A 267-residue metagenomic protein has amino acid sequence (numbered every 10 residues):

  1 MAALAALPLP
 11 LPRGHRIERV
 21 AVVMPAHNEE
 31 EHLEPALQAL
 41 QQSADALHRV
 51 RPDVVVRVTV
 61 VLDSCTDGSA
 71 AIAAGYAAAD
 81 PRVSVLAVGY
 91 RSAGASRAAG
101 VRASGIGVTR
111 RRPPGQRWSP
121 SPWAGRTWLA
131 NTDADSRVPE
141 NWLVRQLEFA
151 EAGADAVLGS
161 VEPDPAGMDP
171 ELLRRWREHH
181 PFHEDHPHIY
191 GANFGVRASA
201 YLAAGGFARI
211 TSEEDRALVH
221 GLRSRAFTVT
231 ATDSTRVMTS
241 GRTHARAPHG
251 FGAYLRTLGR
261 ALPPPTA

Functional and structural regions predicted by a protein language model:
M1-V54: N-proximal low-complexity "stem/linker" segments adjacent to membrane-targeting elements
T59-A71, Y90: A conserved acidic beta->alpha catalytic loop
G68, P113-Q116, P120-E148: Acidic donor-binding/catalytic loop of UDP-sugar-dependent glycosyltransferases, especially processive GT2
A71-R117: Conserved donor nucleotide-binding strand/loop of the catalytic core
E140-P170: Conserved donor NDP-sugar-binding/catalytic core segment of glycosyltransferases
P163-D164, R177-G195: A recurrent flexible, glycine/aromatic-enriched loop bordering the glycosyltransferase active site that acts as
S212-L218: Acidic donor-binding loop at a coil-to-helix junction in glycosyltransferase catalytic cores that engages
A217, R223-A267: C-terminal catalytic/acceptor-binding lobe
